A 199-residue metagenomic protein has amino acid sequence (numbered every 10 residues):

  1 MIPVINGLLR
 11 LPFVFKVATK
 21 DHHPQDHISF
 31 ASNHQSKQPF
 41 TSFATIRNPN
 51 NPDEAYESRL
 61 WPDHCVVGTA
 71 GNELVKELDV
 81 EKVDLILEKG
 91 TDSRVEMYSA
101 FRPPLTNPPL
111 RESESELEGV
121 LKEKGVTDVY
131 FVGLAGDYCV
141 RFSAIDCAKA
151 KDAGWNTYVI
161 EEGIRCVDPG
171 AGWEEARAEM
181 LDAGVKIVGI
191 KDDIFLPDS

Functional and structural regions predicted by a protein language model:
P3-F15, H23-S199: Active-site-adjacent betaalpha module
K20: Short HxH-centered metal-ligating active-site micro-motif
